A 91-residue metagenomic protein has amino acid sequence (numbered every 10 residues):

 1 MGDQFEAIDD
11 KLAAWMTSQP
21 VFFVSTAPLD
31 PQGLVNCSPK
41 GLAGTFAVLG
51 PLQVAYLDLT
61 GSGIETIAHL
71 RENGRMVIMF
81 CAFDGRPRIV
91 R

Functional and structural regions predicted by a protein language model:
M1-R91: Binding-site signature for planar aromatic cofactors or substrates
